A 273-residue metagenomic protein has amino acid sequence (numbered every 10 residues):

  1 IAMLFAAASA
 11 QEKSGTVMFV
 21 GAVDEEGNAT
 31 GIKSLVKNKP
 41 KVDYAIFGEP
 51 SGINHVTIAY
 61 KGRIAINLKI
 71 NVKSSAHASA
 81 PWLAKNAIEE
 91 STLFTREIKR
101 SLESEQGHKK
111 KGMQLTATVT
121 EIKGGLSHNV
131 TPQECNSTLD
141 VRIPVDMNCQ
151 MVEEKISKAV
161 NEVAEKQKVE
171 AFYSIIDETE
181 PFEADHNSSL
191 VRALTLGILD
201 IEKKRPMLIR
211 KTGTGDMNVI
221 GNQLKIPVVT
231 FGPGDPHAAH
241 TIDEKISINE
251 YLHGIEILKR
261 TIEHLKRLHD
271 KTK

Functional and structural regions predicted by a protein language model:
I1-K61: Acidic/histidine-rich catalytic neighborhood of metal-dependent amide-processing enzymes
S51, I64-K273: Metal-dependent amide/peptide-bond hydrolase catalytic core, centered on the "pita-bread" metallohydrolase fold
